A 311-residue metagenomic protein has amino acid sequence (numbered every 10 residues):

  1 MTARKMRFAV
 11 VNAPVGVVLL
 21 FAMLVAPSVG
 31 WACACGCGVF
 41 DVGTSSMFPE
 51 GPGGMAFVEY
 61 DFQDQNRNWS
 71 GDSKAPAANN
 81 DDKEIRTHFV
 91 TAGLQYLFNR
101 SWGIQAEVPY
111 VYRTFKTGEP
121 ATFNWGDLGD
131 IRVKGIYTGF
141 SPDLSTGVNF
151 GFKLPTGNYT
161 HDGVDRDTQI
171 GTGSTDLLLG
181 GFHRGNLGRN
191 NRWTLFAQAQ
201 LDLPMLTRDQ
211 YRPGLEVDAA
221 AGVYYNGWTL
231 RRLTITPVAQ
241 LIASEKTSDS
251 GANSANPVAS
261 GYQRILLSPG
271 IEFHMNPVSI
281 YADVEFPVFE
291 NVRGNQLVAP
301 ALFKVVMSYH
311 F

Functional and structural regions predicted by a protein language model:
N12-P27: Bacterial N-terminal signal peptides
S28-P76: Outer-membrane beta-barrel biogenesis signature
T44-S46, V58-Y60, A92-Y96, A106 (+8 more regions): Residues on the lipid-exposed face of transmembrane beta-strands in outer-membrane beta-barrel proteins
E50-P52, R86-V90, W125-I131, G171-L177 (+3 more regions): Residues that define the transmembrane beta-barrel architecture of outer-membrane proteins
G54, N66, S101-I104, P142-T146 (+3 more regions): Repeated loop/turn-to-beta-strand initiation elements of outer-membrane beta-barrel proteins
Y60-N66, V108-T114, G139, F152-N158 (+7 more regions): Transmembrane beta-strands of outer-membrane beta-barrel pores
N68-N80, D209-F311: Outer membrane beta-barrel transmembrane domains
Y112-G214, H274: Outer-membrane pore/translocation modules
